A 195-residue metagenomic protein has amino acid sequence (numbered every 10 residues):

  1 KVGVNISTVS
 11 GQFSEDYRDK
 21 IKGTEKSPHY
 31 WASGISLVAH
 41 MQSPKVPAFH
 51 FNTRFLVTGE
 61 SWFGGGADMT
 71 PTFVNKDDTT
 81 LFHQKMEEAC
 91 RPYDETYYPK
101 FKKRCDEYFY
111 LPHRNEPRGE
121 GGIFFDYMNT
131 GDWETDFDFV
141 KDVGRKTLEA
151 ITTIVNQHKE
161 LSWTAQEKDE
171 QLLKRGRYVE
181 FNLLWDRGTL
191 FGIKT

Functional and structural regions predicted by a protein language model:
K1-G65: Internal mixed beta-strand/loop scaffold within catalytic domains of large alpha/beta enzymes
K1-K22, M128, W133-L184: Gly/Pro-rich turn-and-neighbor structural signature
V2, W31-G34, S61-T70, E116-E134 (+1 more regions): Glycine-rich, often proline-containing surface loops adjacent to acidic residues and nearby aromatics that form
E15-Y17, V46-A48, N75-D78, L190-I193: Short helix/loop capping segments that flank catalytic or ligand/cofactor-binding pockets
M41-S43, V57-G59, M69-K76, Y127-F139 (+1 more regions): A generic structural motif
G59-K103: Compact, glycine/acidic-enriched structural inserts
E87-D136: Hydrophobic, aromatic-enriched interface-forming segments
V179-T195: A translation/RNA-centric and nucleic-acid-associated enzymatic feature enriched in Class II aminoacyl-tRNA synthetases
